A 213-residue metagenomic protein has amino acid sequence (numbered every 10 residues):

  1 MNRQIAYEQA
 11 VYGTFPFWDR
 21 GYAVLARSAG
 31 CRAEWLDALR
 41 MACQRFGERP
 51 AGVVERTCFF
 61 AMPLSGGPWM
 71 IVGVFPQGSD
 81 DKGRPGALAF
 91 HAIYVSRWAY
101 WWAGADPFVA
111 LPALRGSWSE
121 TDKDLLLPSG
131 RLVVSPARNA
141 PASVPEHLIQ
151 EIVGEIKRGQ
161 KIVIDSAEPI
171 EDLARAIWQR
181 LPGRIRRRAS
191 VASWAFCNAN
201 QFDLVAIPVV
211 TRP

Functional and structural regions predicted by a protein language model:
M1-P213: N-terminal module detector in large eukaryotic regulators
